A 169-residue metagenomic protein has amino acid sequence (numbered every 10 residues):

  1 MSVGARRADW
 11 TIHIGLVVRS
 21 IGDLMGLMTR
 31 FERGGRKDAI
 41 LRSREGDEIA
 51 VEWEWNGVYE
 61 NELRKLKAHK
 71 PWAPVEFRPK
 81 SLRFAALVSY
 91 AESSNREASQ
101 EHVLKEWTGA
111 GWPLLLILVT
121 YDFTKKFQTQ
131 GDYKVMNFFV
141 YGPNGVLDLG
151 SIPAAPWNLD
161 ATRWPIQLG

Functional and structural regions predicted by a protein language model:
M1-G35: Acidic-basic catalytic patches of nuclease active cores, encompassing PD-(D/E)XK and other metal-cofactor nuclease
D9, H13, G34, G46 (+1 more regions): Short, well-structured alpha-helical interface segments that form or flank functional binding sites
L27, F31-E32, L41, A50 (+2 more regions): Solvent-exposed, well-ordered amphipathic alpha-helical segments that flank/support binding or catalytic loops
A39-L41, G46-W55: Conserved catalytic cores of phosphodiester-cleaving nucleases, focusing on short active-site segments
W53-L116: Catalytic cores of nucleic-acid endonucleases
E92-D160: Domain-level recognition of nuclease-like catalytic cores that cleave nucleotide substrates
L159-G169: A cross-taxonomic marker for long C-terminal extensions/tails that follow the last structured domain
